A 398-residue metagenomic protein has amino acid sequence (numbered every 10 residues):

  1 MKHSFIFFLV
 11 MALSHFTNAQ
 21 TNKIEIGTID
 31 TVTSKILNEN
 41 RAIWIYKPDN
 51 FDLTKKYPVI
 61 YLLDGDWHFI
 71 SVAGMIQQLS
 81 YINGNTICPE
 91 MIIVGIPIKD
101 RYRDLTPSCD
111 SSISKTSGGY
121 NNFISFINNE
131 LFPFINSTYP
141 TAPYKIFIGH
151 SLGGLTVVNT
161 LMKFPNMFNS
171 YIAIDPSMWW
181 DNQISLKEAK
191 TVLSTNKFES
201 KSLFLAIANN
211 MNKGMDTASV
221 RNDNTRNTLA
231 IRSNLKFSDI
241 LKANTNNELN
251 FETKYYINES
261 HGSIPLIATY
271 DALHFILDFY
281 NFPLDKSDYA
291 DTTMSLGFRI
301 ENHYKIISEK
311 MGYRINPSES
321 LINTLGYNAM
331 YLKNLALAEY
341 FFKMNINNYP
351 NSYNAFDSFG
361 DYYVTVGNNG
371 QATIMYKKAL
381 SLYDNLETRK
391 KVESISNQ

Functional and structural regions predicted by a protein language model:
A19-P58: A domain-start/cap signature at the N-terminus of enzymes
D66-I124: Active-site machinery of serine-nucleophile hydrolases
T106-S151: Gly/Ser-rich "nucleophile elbow"/oxyanion-hole loop immediately N-terminal to the catalytic nucleophile in hydrolases
W180-E248: The feature captures the conserved acid-bearing segment of alpha/beta-hydrolase catalytic domains
A206, R232-F298, I307, G312: C-terminal catalytic histidine-bearing segment of alpha/beta-hydrolase fold enzymes
E319, A336, Y353-N354, L386-E387: Helix-start (N-cap) detector for alpha-helical repeat units in TPR-like alpha-solenoids, especially tetratricopeptide
Y327, D361-V364, S394: Residue-level recognition of tetratricopeptide repeat
